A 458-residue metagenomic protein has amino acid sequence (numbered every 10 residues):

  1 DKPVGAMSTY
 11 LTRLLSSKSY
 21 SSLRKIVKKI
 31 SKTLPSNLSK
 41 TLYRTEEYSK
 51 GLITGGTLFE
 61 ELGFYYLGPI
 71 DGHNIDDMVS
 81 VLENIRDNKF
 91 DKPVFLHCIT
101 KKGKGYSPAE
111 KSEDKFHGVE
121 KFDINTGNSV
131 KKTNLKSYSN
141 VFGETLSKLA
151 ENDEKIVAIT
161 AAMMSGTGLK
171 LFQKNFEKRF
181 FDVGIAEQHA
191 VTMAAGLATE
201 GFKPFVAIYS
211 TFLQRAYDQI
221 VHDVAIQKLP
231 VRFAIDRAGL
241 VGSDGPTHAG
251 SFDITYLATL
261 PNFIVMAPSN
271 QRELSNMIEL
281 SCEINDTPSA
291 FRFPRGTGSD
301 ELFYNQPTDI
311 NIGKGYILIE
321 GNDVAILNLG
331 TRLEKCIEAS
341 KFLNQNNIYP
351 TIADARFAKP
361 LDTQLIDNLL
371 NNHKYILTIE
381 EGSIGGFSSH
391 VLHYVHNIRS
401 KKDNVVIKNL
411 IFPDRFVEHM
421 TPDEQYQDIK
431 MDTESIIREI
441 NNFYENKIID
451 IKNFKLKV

Functional and structural regions predicted by a protein language model:
D1-G118, G127-N175, D182, Q188-T192 (+3 more regions): Thiamine diphosphate
I70, V265-P268: Short acidic-hydrophobic, aromatic-tinged amphipathic segments that line or gate anion-handling sites
V81, Q219, M277-I278: Short beta-alpha junctions and helix-cap segments that line functional grooves
G168, F180, E187-A207, A216-I220 (+1 more regions): Extended, hydrophobic alpha-helical segments in both membrane/secreted and soluble proteins
S251-F252, L260: Short, solvent-exposed loop/turn segments at the edges of secondary structure
A267-I284: Conserved glycine-bearing catalytic or ligand-binding loops at nucleotide- and phosphate-handling centers of large
